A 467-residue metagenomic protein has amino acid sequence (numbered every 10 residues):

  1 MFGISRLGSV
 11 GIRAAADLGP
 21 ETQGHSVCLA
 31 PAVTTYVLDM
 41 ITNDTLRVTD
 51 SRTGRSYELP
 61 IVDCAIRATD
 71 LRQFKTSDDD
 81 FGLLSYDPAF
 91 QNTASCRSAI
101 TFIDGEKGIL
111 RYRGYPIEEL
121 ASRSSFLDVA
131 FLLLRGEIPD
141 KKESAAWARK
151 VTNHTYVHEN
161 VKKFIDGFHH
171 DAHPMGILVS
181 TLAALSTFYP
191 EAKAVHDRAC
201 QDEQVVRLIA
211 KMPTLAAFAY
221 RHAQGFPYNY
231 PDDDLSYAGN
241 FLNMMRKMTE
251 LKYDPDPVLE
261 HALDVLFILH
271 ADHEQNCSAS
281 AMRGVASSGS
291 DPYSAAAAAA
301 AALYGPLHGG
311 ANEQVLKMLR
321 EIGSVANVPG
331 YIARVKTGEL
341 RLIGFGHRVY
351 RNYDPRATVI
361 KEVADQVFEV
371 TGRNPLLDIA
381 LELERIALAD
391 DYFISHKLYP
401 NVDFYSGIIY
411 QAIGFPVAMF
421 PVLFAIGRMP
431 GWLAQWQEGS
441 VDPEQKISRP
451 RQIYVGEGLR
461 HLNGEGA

Functional and structural regions predicted by a protein language model:
G3, G8-R13, G19, G24: Residue-identity detector for glycine
S9, G19, P31-A32, D39: Low-complexity intrinsically disordered segments
Q23, T35-Y36: N-terminal compositionally biased, intrinsically disordered segments and leader/signal-like regions
Y36-A467: Non-transmembrane, aqueous-exposed alpha-helical and coiled segments at domain scale
